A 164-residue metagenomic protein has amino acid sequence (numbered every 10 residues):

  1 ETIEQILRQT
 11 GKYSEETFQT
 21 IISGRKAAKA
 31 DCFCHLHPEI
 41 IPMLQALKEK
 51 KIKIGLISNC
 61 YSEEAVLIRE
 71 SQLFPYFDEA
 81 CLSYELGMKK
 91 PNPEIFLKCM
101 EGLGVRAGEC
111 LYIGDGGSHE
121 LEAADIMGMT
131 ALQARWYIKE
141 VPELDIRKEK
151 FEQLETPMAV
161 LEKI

Functional and structural regions predicted by a protein language model:
E1-R25: A metal-dependent, Asp-based hydrolase signature
E15-Q19, H35, I41, Q45-K48 (+1 more regions): Asp-based, Mg2+/Mn2+-dependent phosphohydrolase catalytic module
R25-C34: Surface-exposed cleft-lining segments at the edges of enzyme active sites
